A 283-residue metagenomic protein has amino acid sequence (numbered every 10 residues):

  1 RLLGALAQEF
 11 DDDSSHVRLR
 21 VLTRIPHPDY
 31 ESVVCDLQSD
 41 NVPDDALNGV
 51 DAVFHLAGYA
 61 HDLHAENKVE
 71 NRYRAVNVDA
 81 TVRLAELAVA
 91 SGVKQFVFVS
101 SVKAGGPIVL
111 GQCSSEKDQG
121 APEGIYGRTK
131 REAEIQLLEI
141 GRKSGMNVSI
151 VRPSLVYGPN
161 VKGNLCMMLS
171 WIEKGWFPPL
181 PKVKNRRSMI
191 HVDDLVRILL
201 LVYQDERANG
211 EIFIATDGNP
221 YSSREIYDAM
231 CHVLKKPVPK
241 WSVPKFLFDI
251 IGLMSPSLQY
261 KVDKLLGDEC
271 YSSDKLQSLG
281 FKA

Functional and structural regions predicted by a protein language model:
R1-A52, L56: N-terminal Rossmann/SDR dinucleotide-binding element
L37-D79, R83, L87-A90, A104-P107: NAD(P)H-binding glycine-rich loop region in Rossmannoid oxidoreductase-like domains and their noncatalytic homologs
R74-T81, V97, T129-K130, S188: Short alpha-helix in the Rossmann-fold core of NAD(P)-dependent oxidoreductases
A75, V109-Y157, F177-L180: Catalytic helix-loop patch of NAD(P)-dependent Rossmann-fold dehydrogenases
V82-I125, G141: Conserved Rossmann-fold NAD(P)-dependent oxidoreductase catalytic core, especially the SDR/UDP-sugar
R83, V161-M167, P181-Q204, G210-I214: Substrate-positioning beta->alpha
L201-K261: Mid/C-terminal beta-alpha module of Rossmann-like enzyme folds, strongest in SDR-family dehydrogenases/epimerases
Y260-A283: C-terminal amphipathic/interface module of NAD(P)-dependent oxidoreductases and related NAD-binding regulators
